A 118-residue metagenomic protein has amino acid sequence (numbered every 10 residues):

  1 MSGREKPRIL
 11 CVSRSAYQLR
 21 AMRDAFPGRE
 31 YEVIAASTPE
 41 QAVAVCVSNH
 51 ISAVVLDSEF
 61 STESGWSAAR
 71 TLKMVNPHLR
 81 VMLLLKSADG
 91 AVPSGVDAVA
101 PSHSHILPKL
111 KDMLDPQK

Functional and structural regions predicted by a protein language model:
K6-A16, M22-F26, V54, M82: Conserved acidic segment of CheY-like receiver
A16, S37-Q41, S104: Acidic phosphotransfer microenvironment of two-component signaling modules
R29-V33: A generic structural motif
S37-A53: Acidic, metal-coordinating helix/loop segments flanking the phosphotransfer/catalytic sites of two-component signaling
V47-N49, L72-H78, S87: Conserved phosphotransfer cores of two-component systems
S52-L72: Conserved phosphotransfer microenvironments
S67, R80-D112: Alpha4 helix (beta4-alpha4-beta5 surface) of REC/receiver domains from two-component response regulators
D112-K118: The C-terminal output helix
